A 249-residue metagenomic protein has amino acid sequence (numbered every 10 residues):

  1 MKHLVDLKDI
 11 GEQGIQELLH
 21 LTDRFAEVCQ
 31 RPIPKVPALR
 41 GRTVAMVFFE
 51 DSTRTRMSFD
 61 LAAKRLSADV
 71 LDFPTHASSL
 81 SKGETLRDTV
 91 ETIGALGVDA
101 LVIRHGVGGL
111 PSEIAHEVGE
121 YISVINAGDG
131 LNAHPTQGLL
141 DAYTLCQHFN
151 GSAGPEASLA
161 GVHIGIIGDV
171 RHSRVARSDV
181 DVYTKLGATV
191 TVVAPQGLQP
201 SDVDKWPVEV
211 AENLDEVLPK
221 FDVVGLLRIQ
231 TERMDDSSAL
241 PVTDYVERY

Functional and structural regions predicted by a protein language model:
M1-L61: Positively charged, low-complexity intrinsically disordered leader regions
T22, R42, V98, G187 (+1 more regions): Short, well-ordered alpha-helix to beta-strand connector turns
T43-G97: Active-site cofactor/substrate anionic-group-binding motifs, chiefly glycine- and Lys/Arg-rich phosphate-binding loops
F49-L61, Q147-L227, E232: Glycine-rich phosphate/diphosphate-binding loop of Rossmann-like nucleotide-binding domains
T75-A77, G128-N132, P195-G197: Short, acidic/turn-prone active-site loops that include or flank metal/cofactor- and phosphate-binding residues
D88-G94, V98-V182: Anion-binding alpha/beta catalytic cores of soluble intermediary-metabolism enzymes, centered on
R228-Y249: Glycine/threonine-rich flexible loop motifs
